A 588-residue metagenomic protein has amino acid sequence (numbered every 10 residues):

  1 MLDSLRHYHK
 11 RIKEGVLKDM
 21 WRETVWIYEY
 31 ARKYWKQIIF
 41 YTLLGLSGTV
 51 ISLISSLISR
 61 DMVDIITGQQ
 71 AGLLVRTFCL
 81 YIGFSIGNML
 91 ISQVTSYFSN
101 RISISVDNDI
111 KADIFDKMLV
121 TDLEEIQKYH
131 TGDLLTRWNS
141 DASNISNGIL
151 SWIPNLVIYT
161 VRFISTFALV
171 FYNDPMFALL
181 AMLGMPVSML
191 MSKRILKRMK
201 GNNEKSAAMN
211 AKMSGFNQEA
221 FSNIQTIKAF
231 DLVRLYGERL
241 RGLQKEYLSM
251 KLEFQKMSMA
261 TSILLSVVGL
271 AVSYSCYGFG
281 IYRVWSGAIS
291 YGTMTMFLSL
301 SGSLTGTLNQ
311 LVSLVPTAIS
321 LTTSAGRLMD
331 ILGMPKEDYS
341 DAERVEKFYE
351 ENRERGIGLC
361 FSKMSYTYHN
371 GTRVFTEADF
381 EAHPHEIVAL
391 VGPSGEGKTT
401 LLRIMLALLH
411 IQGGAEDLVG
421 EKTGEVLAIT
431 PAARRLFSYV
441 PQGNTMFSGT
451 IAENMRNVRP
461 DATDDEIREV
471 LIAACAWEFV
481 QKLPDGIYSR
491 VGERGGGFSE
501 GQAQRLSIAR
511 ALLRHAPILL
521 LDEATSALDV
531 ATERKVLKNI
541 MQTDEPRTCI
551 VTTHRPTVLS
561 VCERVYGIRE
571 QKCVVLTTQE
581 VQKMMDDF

Functional and structural regions predicted by a protein language model:
M1-S52, T67-T77, T95-S99, S103 (+8 more regions): Membrane-integrated ABC transporters
K33-K36, L123-E124, S140-I149, I153 (+6 more regions): An intracellular "coupling" helix at the cytosolic face of ABC transporter transmembrane type-1 domains
I38-V94, F98, F171-M176, G287-Y291 (+1 more regions): Transmembrane helix-loop-helix hairpins at lipid-water interfaces of multipass membrane proteins, especially the type-1
S47, I51-R60, L80, I153-L196 (+1 more regions): A hydrophobic transmembrane-helix motif
A112, D116, D330, A415-D417 (+4 more regions): ABC ATPase nucleotide-binding domain helical subdomain, centered on the C-loop/LSGGQ "ABC signature"
L232, K256, L304-M334: Cytosolic ends of transmembrane helices, especially the final helix of ABC transmembrane type-1 domains
T400, S438, G443, I451-N454 (+2 more regions): ABC-family ATPase nucleotide-binding domain "signature/switch" substructure
L406: Helix-to-loop junction immediately C-terminal to a conserved catalytic motif
